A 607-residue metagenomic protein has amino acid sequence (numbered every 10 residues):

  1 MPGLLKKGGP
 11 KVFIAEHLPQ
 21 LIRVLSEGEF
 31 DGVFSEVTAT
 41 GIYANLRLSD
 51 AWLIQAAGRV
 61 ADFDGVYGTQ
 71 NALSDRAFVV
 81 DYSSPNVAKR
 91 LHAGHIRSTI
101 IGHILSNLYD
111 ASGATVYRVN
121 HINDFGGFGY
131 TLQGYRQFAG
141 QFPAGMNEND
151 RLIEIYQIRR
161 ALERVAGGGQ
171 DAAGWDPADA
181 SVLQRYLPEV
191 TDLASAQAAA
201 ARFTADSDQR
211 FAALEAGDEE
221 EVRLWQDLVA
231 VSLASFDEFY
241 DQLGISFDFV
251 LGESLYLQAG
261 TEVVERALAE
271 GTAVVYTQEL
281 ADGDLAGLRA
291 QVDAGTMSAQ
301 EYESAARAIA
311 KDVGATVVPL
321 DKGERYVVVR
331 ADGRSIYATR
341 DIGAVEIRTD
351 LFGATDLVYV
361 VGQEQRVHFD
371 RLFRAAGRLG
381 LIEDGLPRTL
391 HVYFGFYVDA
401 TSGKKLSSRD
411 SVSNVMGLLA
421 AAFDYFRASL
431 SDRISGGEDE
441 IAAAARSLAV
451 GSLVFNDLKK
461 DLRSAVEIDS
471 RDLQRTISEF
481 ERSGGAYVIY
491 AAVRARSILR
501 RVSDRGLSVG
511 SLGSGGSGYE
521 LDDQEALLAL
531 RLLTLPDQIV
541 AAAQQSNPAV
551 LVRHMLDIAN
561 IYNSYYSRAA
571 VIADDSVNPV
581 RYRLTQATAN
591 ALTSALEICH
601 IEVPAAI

Functional and structural regions predicted by a protein language model:
M1-I54, G65, A72-I607: Non-catalytic interaction-recognition regions
Q55-V60: Short, charged, solvent-exposed linker or helix-capping segments at domain edges/interfaces that act as flexible hinges
